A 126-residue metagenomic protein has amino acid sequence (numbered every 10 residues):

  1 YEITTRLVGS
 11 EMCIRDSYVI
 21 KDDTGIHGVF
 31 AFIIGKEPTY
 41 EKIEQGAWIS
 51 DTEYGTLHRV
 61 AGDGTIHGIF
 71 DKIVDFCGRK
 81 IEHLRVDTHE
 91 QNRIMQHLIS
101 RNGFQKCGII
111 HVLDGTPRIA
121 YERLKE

Functional and structural regions predicted by a protein language model:
Y1-G9, C13-D16: Single conserved hydrophobic/aromatic residue that forms the stacking wall/gate of nucleotide- or nucleobase-binding
C13, V19, T56-A61, R85 (+1 more regions): Conserved beta-strand segments that form the floor/walls of ligand-binding pockets within enzyme and binding domains
D16-A31: Conserved beta-hairpin
A31-T65: Conserved acyl-donor/pantetheine-binding loop and adjacent beta-alpha core of acyl/acetyltransferases and related
T56, R79-E90: Conserved GNAT acetyl-CoA-binding A-motif
G62-R79, Q96-R101: Conserved acetyl-CoA-binding loop-helix of GNAT-fold acetyltransferases
D71, Q91-G108, T116: Conserved active-site alpha-helix within GNAT-family acetyltransferase domains
V112-E126: C-terminal "cap" of GNAT-fold acetyltransferases
